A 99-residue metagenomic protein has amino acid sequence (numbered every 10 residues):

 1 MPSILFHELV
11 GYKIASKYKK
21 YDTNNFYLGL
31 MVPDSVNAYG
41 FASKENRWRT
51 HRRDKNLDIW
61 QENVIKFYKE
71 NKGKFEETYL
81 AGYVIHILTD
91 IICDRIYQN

Functional and structural regions predicted by a protein language model:
M1-N99: N-terminal membrane-targeting hydrophobic helices
